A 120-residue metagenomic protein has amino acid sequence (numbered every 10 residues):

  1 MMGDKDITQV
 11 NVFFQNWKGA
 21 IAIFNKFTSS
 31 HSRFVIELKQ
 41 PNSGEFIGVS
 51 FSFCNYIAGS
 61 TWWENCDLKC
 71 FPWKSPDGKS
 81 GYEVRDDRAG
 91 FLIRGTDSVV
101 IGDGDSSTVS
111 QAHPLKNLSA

Functional and structural regions predicted by a protein language model:
M1-A120: Surface-exposed, interaction-prone regions used to assemble/regulate multi-protein complexes
